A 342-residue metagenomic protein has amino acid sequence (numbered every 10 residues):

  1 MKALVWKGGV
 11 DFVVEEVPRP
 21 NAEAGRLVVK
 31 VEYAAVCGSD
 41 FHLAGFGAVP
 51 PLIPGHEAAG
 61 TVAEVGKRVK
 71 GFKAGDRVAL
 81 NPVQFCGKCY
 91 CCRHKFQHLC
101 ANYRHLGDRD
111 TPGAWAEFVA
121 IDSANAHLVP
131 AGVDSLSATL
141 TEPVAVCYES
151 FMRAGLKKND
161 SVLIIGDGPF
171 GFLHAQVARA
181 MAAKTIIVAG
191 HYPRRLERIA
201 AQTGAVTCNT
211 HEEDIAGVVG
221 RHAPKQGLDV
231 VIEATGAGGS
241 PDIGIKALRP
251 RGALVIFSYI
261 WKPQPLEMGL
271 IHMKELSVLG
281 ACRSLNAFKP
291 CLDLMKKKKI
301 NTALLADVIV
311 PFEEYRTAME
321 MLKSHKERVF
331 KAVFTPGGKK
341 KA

Functional and structural regions predicted by a protein language model:
P18-A34, A44-Y90, P130-G132: Glycine-rich beta-strand-centered segment in the early N-terminal region that forms part of a ligand/cofactor-binding
Y33, C86-I165: NAD(P)H dinucleotide-binding glycine-rich loop of Rossmann-like/cofactor-binding domains, especially the beta1-alpha1
E57-T61, R77, C91, F118 (+4 more regions): Residue-level marker of beta-strand positions
V133-E212: Mid-domain Rossmann-like dinucleotide-binding core that forms the NAD(H)/NADP(H) cofactor-binding site
A154, E197, A201-S277, G338-A342: Glycine-rich cofactor phosphate-binding loops and adjacent beta1-alpha1 units of small-molecule cofactor enzyme domains
A189-P193, A234, C282: N-terminal Rossmann-fold cofactor-binding loop
D242-K246, L285, K289-A342: C-terminal hydrophobic helical "lid"/dimerization subdomain of Rossmann-like NAD(P)H-dependent oxidoreductases
F257-W261, A281-S284, V310: Short strand-turn motif at the edge of the Rossmann-like AdoMet-binding core
